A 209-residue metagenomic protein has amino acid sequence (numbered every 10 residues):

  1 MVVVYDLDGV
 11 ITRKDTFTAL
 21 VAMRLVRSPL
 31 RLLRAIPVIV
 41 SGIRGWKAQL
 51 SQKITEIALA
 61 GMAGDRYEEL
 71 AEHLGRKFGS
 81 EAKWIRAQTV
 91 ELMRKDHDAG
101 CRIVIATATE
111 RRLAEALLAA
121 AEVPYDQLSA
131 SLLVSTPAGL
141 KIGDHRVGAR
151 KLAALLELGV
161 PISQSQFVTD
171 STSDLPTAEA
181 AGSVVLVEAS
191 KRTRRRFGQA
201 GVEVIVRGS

Functional and structural regions predicted by a protein language model:
M1-A48: Active-site neighborhood of HAD-like aspartate-dependent phosphohydrolases
V2, E72, K77-S209: C-terminal cap/substrate-recognition subdomain and adjoining C-terminal extension of metal-dependent phosphatase-like
A19-L20, Q52-I54, H73: A general alpha-helix detector
L50-G61: Helix-loop "lid/cap" segments that line or gate small-molecule binding pockets
I54, R66, K151-A154: Hydrophobic alpha-helical segments typical of transmembrane helices and their membrane-interface/capping positions
G61, Y67-A71: Conserved catalytic-core helix/loop/strand module for nucleotide-ribose chemistry
M62-A63, Y125: Membrane-interfacial amphipathic helices and adjacent loop/beta segments that form the lipid-substrate binding surface
G64-D65, T109: A charged nuclease-like catalytic/ligand-binding cleft shared by nucleic-acid processing domains
